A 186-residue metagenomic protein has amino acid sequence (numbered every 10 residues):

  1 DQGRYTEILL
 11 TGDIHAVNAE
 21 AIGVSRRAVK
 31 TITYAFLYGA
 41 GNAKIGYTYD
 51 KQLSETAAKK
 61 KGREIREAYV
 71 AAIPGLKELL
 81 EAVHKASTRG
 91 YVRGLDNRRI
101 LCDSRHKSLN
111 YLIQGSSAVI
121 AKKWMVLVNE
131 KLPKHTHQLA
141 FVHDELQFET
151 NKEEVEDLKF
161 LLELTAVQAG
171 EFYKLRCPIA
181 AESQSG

Functional and structural regions predicted by a protein language model:
D1-G186: Conserved catalytic core of nucleotide polymerization and phosphodiester-bond processing enzymes
